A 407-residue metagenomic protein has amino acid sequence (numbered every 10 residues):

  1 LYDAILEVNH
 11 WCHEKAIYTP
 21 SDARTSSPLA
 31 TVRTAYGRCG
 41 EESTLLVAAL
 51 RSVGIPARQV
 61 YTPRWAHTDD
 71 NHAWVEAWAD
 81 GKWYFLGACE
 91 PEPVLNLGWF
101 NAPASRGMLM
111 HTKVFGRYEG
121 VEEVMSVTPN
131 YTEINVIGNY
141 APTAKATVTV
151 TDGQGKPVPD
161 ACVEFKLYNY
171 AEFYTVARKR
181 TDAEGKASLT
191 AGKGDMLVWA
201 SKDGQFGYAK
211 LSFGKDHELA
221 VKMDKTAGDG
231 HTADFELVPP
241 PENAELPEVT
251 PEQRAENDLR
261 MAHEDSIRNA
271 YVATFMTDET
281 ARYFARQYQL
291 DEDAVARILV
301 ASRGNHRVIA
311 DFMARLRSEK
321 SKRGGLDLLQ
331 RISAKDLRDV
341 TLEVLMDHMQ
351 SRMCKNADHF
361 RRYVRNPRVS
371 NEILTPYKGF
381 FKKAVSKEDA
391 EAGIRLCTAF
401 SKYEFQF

Functional and structural regions predicted by a protein language model:
L1-T34, R282-Y283, Q287, E292-Q406: Secondary-structure boundary elements
A4-H10, T19-L29, R33-S126, F407: Hydrophobic/aromatic-rich core segments of domains that either
T112-K145, G153: Beta-strand-rich domain onsets/edges
K145, G153-E172, K193-D195: Short, ordered, surface-exposed loop/turn motifs in non-cytosolic proteins
N169-T190: Short, acidic Ser/Thr/Gly-rich low-complexity loop/linker segments typical of extracellular and cell-surface proteins
K186-Q205, S212-F213, R317: Short Pro-Gly-centered beta-turn/loop motif in secreted/extracellular proteins
D203-A227: Structured interaction patches on ligand/partner-binding surfaces of diverse proteins
D224-F284: Compositionally biased low-complexity segments at domain edges in trafficked proteins and select soluble regulators
